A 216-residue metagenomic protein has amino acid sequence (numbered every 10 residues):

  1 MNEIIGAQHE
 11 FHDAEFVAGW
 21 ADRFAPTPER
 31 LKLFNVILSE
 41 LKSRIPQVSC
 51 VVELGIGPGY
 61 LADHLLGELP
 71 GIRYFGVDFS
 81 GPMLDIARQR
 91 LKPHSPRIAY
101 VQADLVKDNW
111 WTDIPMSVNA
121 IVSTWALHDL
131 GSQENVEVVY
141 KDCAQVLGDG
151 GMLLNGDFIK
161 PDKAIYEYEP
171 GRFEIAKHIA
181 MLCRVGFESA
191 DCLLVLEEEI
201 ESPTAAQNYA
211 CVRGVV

Functional and structural regions predicted by a protein language model:
M1-I45: Conserved class I S-adenosyl-L-methionine
P58-L69: Conserved SAM-binding loop of SAM-dependent methyltransferases across substrates and taxa, primarily the Class I
R73-D78: Conserved SAM-binding motif I beta-strand of class I
S80-P82: Conserved SAM/SAH-binding beta-strand->alpha-helix loop
A87-R88: Conserved SAM-binding loop
V122: A conserved beta-strand element that flanks and buttresses the S-adenosyl-L-methionine
E137-D149: A short glycine-rich, Lys/Arg-flanked "PGG" loop and its adjoining helix->strand segment in the class I
M152-P203: C-terminal alpha-helical "lid/dimerization" subdomain adjacent to the S-adenosyl-L-methionine
